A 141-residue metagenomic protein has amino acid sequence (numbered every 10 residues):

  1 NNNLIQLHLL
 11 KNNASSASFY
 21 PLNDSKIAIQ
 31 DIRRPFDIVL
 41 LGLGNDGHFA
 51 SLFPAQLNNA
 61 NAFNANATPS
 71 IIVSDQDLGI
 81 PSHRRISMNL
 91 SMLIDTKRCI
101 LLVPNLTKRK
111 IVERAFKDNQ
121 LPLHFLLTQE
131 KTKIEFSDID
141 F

Functional and structural regions predicted by a protein language model:
N2-F141: Conserved phosphate- and dinucleotide-binding cores of soluble alpha/beta proteins, encompassing both enzyme active
